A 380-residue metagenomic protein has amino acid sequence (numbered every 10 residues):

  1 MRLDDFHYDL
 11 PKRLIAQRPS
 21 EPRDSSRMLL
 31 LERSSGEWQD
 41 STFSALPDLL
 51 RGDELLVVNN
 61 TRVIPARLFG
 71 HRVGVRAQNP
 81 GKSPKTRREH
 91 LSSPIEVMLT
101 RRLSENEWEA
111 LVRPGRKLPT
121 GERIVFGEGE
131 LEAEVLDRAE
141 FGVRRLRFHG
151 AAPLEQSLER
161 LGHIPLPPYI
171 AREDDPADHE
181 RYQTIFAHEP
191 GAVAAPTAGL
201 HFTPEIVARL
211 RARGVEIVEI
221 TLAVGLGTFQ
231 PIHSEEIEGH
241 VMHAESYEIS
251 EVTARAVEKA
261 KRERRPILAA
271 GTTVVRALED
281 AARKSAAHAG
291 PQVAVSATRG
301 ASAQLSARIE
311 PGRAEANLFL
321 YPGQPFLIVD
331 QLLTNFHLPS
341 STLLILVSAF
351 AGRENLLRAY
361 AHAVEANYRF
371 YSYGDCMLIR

Functional and structural regions predicted by a protein language model:
M1-H288, V293-R380: Surface-exposed, charge/polar-rich loops and edge strands
